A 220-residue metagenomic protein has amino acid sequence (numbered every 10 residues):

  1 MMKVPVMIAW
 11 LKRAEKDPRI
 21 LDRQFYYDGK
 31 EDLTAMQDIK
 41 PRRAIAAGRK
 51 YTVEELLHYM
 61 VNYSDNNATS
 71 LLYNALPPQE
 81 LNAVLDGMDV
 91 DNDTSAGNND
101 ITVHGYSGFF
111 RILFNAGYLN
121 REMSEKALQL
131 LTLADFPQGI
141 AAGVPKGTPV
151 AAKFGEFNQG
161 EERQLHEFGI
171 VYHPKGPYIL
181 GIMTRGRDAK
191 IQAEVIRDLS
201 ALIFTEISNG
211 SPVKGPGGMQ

Functional and structural regions predicted by a protein language model:
M1-F25, M60, L180: Active-site SXXK
M2, I8, K12, G29-E31 (+3 more regions): A mature extracytoplasmic/lumenal domain signature
K16-R43: Short, glycine/proline-biased beta-turn/loop segments that scaffold the active-site neighborhood
A44-Y59, T69-Q220: Penicillin-recognizing serine hydrolase domain
S64-N67: Internal, conserved structured core segments that host functional sites
